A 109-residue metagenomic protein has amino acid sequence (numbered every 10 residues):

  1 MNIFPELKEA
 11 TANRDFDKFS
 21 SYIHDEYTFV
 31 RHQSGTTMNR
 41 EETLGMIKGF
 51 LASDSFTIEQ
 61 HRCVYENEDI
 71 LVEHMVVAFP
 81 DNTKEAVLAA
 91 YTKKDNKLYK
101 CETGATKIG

Functional and structural regions predicted by a protein language model:
N2, A12, V30, L44-G109: A beta-strand edge to alpha-helix "cap/lid" segment located at domain peripheries
N2-E9, I23-G35: Short, solvent-exposed secondary-structure junction/capping segments
R14-K18: Short helix-adjacent coil turns
S21-Y22, T92: Conserved catalytic core of Hanks-type protein kinase domains
G35-T36, E59: Sparse recognition of residues in long alpha-helices and their boundaries
T36-E42: Short beta-edge strand/loop motif at the mouth of beta-sheet-based domains
